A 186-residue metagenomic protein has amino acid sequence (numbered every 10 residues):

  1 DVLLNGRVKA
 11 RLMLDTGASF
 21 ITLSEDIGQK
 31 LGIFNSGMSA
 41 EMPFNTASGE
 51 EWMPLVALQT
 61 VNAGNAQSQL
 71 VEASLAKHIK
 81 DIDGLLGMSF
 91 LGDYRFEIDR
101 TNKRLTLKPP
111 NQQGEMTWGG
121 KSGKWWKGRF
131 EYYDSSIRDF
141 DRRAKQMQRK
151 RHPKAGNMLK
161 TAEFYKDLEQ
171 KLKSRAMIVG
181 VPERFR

Functional and structural regions predicted by a protein language model:
D1-R186: Pepsin/retropepsin-fold aspartyl endopeptidases
